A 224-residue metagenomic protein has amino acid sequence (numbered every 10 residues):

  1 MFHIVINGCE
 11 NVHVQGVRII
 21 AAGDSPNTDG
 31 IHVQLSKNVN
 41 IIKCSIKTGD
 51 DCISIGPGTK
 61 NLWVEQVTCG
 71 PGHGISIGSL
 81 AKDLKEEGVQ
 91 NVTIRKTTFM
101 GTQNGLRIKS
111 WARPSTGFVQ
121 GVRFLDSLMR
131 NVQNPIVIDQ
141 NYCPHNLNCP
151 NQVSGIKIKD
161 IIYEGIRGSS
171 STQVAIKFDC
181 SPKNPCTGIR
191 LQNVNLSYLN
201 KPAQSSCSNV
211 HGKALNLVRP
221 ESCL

Functional and structural regions predicted by a protein language model:
M1-L224: Extracellular/periplasmic carbohydrate-active domains that bind, remodel, or depolymerize complex polysaccharides
